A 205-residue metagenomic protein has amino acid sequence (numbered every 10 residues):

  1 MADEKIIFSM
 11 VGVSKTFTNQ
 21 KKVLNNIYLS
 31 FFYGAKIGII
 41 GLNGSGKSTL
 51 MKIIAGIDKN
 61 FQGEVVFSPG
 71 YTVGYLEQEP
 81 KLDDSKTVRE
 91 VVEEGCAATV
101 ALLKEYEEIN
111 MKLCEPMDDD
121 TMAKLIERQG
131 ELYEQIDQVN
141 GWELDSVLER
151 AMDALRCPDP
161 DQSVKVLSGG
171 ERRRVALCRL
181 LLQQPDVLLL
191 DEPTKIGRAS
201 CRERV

Functional and structural regions predicted by a protein language model:
M1-R204: ABC ATP-binding cassette signature C-motif
